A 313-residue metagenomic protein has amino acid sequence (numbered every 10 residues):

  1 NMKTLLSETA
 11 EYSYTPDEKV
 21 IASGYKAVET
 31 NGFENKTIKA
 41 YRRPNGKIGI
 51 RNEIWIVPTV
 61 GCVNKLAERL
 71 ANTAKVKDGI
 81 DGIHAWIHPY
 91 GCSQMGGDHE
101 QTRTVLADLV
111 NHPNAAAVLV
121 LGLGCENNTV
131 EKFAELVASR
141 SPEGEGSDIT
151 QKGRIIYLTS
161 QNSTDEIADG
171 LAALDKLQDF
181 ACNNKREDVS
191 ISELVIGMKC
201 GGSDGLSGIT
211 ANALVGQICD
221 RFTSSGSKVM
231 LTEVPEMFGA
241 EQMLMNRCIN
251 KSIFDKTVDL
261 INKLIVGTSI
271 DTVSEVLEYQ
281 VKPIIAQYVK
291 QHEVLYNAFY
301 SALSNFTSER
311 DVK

Functional and structural regions predicted by a protein language model:
N1-K313: Metallocofactor- and cofactor-centric catalytic cores in central/energy metabolism, strongly enriched
